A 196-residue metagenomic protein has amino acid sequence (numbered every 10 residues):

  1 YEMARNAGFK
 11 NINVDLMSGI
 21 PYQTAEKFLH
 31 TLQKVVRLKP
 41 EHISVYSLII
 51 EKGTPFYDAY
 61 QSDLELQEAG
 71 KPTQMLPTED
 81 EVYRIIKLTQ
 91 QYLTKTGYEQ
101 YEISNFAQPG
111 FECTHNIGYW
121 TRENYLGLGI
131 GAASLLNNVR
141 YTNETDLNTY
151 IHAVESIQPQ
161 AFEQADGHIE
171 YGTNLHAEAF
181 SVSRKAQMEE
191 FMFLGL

Functional and structural regions predicted by a protein language model:
Y1-L196: C-terminal scaffold of the Radical SAM
